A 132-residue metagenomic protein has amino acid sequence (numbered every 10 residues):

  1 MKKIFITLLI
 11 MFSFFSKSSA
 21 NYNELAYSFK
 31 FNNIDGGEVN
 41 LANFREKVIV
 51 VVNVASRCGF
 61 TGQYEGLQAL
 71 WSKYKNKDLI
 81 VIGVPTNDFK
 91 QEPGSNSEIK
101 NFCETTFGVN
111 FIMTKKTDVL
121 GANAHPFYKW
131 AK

Functional and structural regions predicted by a protein language model:
I4-S13: Sec-dependent N-terminal signal peptides
S19-A42: N-terminal "domain-start" segment that seeds a small globular fold
Y27-S28, K115, Y128-K129: Terminal helix/beta-alpha structural elements that buttress the NAD(P)+-binding lobe
R45-V50: Local sequence-structure signature of Cys/Sec-based thiol-disulfide redox active-site neighborhoods
N53-R57: Amphipathic alpha-helical repeat scaffolds
F60-P126: Structural microenvironment flanking redox-active thiols in thiol-disulfide oxidoreductases
